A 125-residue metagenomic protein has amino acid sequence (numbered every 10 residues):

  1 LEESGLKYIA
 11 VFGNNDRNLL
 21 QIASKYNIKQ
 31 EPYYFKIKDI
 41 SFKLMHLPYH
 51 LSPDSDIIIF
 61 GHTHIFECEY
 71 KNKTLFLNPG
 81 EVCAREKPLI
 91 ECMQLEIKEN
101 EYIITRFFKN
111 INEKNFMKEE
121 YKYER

Functional and structural regions predicted by a protein language model:
L1-I37: Core catalytic region of metal-dependent phosphoesterases/phosphodiesterases, especially metallo-beta-lactamase-like
E3-K7, S52-D56, N72-K73, N100: Short glycine/proline-enriched coil/turn segments at helix->beta-strand junctions
Y8-N14, K43-H46, I57-H62, L77-G80: Active-site neighborhood of phospho(di)ester-bond hydrolases with catalytic His/Asp-centered motifs
N15-Q21, Y49-S52, I59-Y70, C83-K87: Active-site environment of divalent metal-dependent phosphoester hydrolases
S24-Q30, S55-F60, K73-P79: Active-site regions of enzymes building and remodeling cell-envelope glycoconjugates
I28, Y49, K122-Y123: Repeat-unit-sized solenoid/scaffold elements
P32-P53, I58: Mid-chain, well-packed structural core segment of small domains
Y34-K38, Y70-N72, F76-R125: Binuclear metal-dependent phosphoesterase catalytic core
